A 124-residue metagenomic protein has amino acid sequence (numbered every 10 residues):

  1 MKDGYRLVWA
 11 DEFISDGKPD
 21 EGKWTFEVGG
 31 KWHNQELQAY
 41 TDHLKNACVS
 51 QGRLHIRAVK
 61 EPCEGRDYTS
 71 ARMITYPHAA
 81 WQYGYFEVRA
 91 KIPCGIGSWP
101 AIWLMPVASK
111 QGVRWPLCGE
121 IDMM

Functional and structural regions predicted by a protein language model:
M1-M124: GH16 jelly-roll
